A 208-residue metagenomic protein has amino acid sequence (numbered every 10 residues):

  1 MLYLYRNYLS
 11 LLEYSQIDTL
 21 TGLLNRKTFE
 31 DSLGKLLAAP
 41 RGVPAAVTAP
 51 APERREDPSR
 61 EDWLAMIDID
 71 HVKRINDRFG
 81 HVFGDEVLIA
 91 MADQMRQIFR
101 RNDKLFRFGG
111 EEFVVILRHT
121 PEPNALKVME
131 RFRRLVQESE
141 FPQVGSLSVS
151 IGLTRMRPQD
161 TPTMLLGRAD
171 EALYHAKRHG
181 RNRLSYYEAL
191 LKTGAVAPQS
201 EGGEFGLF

Functional and structural regions predicted by a protein language model:
L12-K35, P40-V43, V47, I67-H81 (+1 more regions): Conserved nucleotide-binding and Mg2+-coordinating catalytic segments in signaling enzymes
T21, A65-D68, G110, A169: Conserved metal-coordinating catalytic motifs of nucleotidyl cyclase and c-di-GMP turnover enzymes
K27-R60, A92-R100, R118: Short regulatory alpha-helical coupling segments that immediately precede and/or link into cyclic nucleotide signaling
F83-N102, E112: Active-site-proximal alpha-helical element of nucleotidyl cyclase-like catalytic domains and analogous helices
A92-D93, N124-P142, D170: Alpha-helical scaffold within the catalytic cores of cyclic-nucleotide enzymes
Q97-N102, R133-V144, H175: Short catalytic/binding micro-motifs of nucleotide second-messenger systems
K104-R107: A short pre-motif secondary-structure segment
L126, R155-F208: Catalytic-core segments of nucleotide cyclases and related cyclic-nucleotide turnover enzymes
